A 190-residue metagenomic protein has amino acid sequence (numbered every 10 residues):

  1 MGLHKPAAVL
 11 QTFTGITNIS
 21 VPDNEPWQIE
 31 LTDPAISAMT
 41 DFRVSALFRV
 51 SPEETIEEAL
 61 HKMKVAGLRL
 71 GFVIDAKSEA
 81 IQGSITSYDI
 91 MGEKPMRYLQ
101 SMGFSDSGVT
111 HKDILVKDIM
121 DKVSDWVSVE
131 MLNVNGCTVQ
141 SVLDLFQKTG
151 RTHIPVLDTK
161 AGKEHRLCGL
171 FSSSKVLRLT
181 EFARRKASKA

Functional and structural regions predicted by a protein language model:
M1-A190: Tandem CBS (Cystathionine beta-synthase) repeat/Bateman regulatory domains
